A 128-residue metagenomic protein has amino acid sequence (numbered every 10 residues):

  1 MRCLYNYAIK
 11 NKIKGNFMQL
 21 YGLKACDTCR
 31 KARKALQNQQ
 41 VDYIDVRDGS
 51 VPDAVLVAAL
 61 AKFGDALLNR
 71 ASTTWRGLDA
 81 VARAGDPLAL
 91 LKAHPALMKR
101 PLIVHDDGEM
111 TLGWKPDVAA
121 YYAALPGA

Functional and structural regions predicted by a protein language model:
N11-K14, A128: Replace "small metal-dependent catalytic modules" with "small catalytic or cofactor-binding modules
I13-G49: Local sequence-structure signature of Cys/Sec-based thiol-disulfide redox active-site neighborhoods
V46-A128: Thiol/selenol-based redox catalytic cores and closely related redox-interacting motifs
